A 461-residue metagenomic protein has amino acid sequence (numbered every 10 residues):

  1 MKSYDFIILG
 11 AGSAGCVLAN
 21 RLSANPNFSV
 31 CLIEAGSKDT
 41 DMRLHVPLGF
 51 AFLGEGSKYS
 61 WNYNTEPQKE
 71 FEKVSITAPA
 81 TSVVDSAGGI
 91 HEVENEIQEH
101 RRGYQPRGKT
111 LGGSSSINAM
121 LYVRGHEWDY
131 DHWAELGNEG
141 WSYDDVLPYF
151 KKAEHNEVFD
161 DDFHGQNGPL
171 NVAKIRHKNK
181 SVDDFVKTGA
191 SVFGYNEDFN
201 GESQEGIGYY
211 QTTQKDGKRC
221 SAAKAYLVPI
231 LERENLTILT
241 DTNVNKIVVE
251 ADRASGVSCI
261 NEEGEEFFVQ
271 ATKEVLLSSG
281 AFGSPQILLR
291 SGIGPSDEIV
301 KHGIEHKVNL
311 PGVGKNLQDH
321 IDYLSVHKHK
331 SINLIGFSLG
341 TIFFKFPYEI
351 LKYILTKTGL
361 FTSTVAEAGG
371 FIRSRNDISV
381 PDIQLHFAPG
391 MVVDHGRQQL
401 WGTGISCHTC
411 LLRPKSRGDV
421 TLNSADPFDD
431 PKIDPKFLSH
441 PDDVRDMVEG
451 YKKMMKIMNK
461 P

Functional and structural regions predicted by a protein language model:
M1-P461: N-terminal redox-cofactor-binding region of secreted/periplasmic oxidoreductases
